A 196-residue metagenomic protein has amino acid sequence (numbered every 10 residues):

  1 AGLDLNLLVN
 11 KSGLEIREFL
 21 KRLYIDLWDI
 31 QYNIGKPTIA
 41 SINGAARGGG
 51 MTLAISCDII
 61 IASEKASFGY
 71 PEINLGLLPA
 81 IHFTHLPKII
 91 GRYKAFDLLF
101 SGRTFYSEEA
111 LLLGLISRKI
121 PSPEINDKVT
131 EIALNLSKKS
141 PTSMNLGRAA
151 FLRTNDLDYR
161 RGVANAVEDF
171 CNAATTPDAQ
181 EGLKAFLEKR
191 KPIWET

Functional and structural regions predicted by a protein language model:
A1-D29, A46, D158: Glycine- (often His-adjacent) and acidic-residue-rich active-site loop that binds/positions the CoA thioester
L3, I90, L111, G162-N165: Alpha-helix N-cap/N′ positions at the starts of helices
G13, R17, K21, S122 (+3 more regions): Short, structured helix-loop boundary elements
L20, Y24, W28, A133 (+3 more regions): Hydrophobic alpha-helical core bundles mediating ligand binding, dimerization, or RNAP-core interactions
D29-M144, T176, E181, R190: Crotonase-fold acyl-CoA enzyme core
L98-L99, A150-R153, E168-A174: Helix-loop "lid/cap" segments that line or gate small-molecule binding pockets
K184-T196: Terminal low-complexity tails and localization/encapsulation signals of metabolic enzymes
